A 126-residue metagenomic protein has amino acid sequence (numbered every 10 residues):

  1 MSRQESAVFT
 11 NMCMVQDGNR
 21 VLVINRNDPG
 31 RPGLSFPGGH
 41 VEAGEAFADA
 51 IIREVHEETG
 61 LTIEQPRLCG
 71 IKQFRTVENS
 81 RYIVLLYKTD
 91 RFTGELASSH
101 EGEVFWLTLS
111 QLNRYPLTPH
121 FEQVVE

Functional and structural regions predicted by a protein language model:
M1-L22: Conserved N-terminal beta-strand and adjoining loop/helix that marks the start of the Nudix/MutT-like hydrolase domain
V8, Q16, F36, I63 (+1 more regions): Short connector loops at helix/strand junctions that flank enzyme active sites, especially segments positioning acidic
M14, V23, L86-K88, W106: Conserved hydrophobic/aromatic beta-strand scaffold that supports enzyme active sites
D17-E57: Conserved Nudix-box catalytic region and its N-terminal flanking loop in Nudix hydrolases and closely related
G18-R20, N27, T89-E95, L109-Q111: Short loop segments at secondary-structure junctions
T62-G70: A short coil-to-beta-strand element that immediately follows conserved catalytic motifs
Q73-E95, V124: Active-site-adjacent beta-strand/loop module that shapes the phosphate/pyrophosphate-binding cleft
K88, A97-E126: NUDIX/MutT-family hydrolases
